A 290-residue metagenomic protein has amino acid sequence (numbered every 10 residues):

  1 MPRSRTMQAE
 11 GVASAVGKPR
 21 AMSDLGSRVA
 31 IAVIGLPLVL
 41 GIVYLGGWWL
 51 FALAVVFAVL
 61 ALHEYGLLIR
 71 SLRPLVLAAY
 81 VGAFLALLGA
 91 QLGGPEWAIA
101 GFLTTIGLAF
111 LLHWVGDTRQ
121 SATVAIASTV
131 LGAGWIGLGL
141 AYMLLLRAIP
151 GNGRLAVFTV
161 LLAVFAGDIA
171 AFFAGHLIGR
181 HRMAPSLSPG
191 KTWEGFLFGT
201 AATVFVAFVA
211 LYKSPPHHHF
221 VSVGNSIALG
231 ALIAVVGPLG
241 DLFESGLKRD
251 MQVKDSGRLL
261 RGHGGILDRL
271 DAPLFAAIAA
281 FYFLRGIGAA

Functional and structural regions predicted by a protein language model:
R3-L232: Membrane-embedded alpha-helical bundles of polytopic integral membrane proteins
I31, A171-F172, K191-T203, G237-G240 (+2 more regions): Alpha-helical transmembrane segments that form the membrane-embedded catalytic/substrate-binding core of multi-pass
H176-L177, G246-M251, L274, A279: Re-entrant/interfacial helical elements at transmembrane boundaries that shape and gate the permeation pathway
V206, A210, I278-F283: Hydrophobic alpha-helical transmembrane segments that constitute the membrane-spanning cores of multi-pass membrane
Y212, L239-K254: Transmembrane alpha-helical segments of integral membrane proteins
L232-G237, R261: Transmembrane alpha-helix interface/packing and boundary motifs in multi-pass membrane proteins, characterized by
R249-P273: Interfacial loop-to-transmembrane junctions
Y282-A290: Juxtamembrane boundary at the C-terminal end of a transmembrane helix
